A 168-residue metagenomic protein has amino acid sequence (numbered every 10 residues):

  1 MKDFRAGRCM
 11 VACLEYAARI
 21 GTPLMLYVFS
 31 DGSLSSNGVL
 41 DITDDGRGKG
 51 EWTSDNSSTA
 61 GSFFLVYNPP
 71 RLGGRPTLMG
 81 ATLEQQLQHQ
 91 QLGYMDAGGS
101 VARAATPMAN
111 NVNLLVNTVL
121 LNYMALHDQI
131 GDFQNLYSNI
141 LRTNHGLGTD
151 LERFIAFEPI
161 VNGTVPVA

Functional and structural regions predicted by a protein language model:
M1-A168: Feature marks hydrolase-like catalytic cores characterized by long aromatic- and Gly/Pro-rich stretches
